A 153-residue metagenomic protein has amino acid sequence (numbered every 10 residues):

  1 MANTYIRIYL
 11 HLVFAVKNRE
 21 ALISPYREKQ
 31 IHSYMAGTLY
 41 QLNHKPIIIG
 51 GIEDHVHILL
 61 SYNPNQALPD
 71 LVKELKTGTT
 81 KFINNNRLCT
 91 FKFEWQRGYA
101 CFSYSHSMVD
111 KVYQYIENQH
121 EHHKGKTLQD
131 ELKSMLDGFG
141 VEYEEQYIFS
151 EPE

Functional and structural regions predicted by a protein language model:
M1-E153: Basic nucleic-acid-binding interfaces
